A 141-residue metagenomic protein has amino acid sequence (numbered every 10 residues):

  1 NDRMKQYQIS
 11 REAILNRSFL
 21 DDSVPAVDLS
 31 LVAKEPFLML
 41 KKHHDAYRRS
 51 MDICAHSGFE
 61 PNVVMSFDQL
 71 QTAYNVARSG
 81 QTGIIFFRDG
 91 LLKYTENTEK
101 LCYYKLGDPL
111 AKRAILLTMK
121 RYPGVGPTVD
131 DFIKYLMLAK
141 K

Functional and structural regions predicted by a protein language model:
D2-F19, K112-K141: Extended ligand-binding regions for polar small-molecule ligands
Y7-L29, A33-S57, G126-V129: Secondary-structure junction motif
L31-V32, S50, V76, I115-L117 (+1 more regions): Residue-level signal for nonpolar/aromatic packing positions in well-ordered secondary structure
F37, V64, K100-Y103: Conserved beta-strand scaffold positions in the cores of enzyme catalytic domains, especially in NTP/NDP-utilizing
M39-L40, E60-Q69: Short beta-strand-to-loop elements that line the ligand-binding cleft of bilobed periplasmic-binding protein-like
D45, F67, D89: Residue-level "edge-of-site" marker
S57-F59, E96: Short helix-capping segments at alpha-helix termini
Q71-Y122: Beta-alpha-beta core module
